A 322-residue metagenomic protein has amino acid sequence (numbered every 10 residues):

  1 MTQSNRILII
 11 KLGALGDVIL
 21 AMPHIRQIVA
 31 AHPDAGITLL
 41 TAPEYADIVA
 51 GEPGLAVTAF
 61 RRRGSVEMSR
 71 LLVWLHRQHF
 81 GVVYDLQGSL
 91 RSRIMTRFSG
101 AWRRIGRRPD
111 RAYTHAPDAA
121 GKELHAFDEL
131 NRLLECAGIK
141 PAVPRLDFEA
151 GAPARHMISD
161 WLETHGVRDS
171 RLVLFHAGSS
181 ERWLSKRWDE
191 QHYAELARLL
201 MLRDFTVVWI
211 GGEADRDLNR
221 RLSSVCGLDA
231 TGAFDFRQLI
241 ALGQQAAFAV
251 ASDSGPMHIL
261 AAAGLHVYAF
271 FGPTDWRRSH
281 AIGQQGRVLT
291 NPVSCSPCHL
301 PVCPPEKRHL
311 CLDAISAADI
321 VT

Functional and structural regions predicted by a protein language model:
M1-T322: Catalytic machinery of carbohydrate-active enzymes, primarily nucleotide-sugar-dependent glycosyltransferases
